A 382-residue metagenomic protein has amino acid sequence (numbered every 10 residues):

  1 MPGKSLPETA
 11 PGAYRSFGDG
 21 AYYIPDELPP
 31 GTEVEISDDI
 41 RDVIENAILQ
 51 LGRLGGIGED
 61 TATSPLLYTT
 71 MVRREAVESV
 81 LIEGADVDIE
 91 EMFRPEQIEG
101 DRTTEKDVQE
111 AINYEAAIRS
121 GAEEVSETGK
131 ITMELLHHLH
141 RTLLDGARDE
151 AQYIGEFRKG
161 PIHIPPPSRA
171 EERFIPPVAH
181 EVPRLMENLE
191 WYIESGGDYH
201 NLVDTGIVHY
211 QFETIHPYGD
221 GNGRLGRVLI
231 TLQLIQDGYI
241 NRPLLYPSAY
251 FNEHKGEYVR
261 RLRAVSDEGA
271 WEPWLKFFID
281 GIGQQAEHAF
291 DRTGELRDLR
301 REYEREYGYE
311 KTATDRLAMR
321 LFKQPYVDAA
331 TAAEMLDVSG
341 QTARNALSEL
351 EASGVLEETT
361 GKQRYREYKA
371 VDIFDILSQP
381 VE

Functional and structural regions predicted by a protein language model:
M1-E382: FIC/Doc superfamily catalytic core
